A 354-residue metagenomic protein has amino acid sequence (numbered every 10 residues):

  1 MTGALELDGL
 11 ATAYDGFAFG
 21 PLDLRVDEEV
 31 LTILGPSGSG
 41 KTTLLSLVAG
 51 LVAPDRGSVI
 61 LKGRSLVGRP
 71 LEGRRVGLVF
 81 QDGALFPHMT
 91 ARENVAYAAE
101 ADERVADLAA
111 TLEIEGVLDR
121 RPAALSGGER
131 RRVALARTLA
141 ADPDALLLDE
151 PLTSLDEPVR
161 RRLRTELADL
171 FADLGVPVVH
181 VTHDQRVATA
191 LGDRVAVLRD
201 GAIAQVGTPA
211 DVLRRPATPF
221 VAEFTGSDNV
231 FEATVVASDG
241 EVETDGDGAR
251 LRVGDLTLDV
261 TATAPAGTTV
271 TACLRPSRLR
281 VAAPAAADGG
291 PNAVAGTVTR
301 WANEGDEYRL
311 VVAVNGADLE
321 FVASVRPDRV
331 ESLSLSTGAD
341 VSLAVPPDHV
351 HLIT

Functional and structural regions predicted by a protein language model:
D15, V26, D239-T354: Non-catalytic connector elements of ABC transporters
A49: Helix-to-loop junction immediately C-terminal to a conserved catalytic motif
G57-S65: Conserved ABC transporter NBD signature motif
S65-G77, V212-P216: ABC ATPase NBD coupling module
L108-A123: Conserved ABC nucleotide-binding domain
L118, L139-A140: ABC ATPase C-loop
L135: Hydrophobic anchor residue at the start of the ABC signature
